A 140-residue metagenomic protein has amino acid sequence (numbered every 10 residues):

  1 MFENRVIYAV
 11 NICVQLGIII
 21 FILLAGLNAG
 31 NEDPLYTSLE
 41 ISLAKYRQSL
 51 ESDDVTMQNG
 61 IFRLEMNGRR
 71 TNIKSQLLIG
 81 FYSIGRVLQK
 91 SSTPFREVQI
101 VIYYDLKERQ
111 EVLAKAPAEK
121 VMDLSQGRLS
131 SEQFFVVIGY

Functional and structural regions predicted by a protein language model:
M1-A9: N-terminal secretory signal peptides that target proteins for export/translocation
C13-L24: Bacterial N-terminal signal peptides
L24-E32: Bacterial Sec-dependent signal peptides at the C-terminal "C-region" and cleavage site
E32-R70, S92-Y140: Polar/charged, Gly/Pro-rich intrinsically disordered segments
K74-T93: Short, non-transmembrane amphipathic alpha-helical segments
